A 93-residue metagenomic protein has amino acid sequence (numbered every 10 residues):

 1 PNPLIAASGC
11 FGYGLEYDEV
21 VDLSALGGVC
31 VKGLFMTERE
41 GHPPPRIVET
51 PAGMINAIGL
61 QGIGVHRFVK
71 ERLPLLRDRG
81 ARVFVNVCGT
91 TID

Functional and structural regions predicted by a protein language model:
P1-D93: Flavin-dependent oxidoreductase catalytic cores
